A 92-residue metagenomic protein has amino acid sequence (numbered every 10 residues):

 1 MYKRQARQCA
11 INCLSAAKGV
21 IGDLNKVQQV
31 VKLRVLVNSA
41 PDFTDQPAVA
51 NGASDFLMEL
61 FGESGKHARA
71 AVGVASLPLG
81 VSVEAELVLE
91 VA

Functional and structural regions predicted by a protein language model:
M1-Q5: Conserved small/polar residues in nucleotide/adenosyl-binding loops
R7-V20, A53-F56: Short, well-ordered amphipathic alpha-helical segments that serve as non-catalytic structural scaffolds within diverse
A16-V27, E63: Surface-exposed helix-capping loop/turn segments at secondary-structure junctions
G22-V31, V72-S76, G80: Glycine/charge-rich, flexible interdomain linkers and switch-proximal surface loops that mediate coupling
V31-A40: Short, well-ordered beta-strand segments in beta-rich or mixed alpha/beta enzyme and ligand-binding folds
F43-D45: Short, conserved charged micro-motifs
P47-V83: Short, conserved loop-to-beta-strand elements that form functional interface hotspots
